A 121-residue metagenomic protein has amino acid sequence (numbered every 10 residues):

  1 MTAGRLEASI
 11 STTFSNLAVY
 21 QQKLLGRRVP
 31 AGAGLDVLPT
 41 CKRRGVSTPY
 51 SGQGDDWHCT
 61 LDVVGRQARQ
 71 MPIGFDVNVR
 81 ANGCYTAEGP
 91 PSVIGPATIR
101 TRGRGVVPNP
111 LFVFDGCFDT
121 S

Functional and structural regions predicted by a protein language model:
M1-D55, V113-S121: Extracytoplasmic low-complexity, Pro/Thr/Ser/Ala/Gly-rich segments that lie immediately after a secretion/anchoring
G52-S121: Extracytosolic low-complexity repeat regions of secreted or lipid-anchored proteins
